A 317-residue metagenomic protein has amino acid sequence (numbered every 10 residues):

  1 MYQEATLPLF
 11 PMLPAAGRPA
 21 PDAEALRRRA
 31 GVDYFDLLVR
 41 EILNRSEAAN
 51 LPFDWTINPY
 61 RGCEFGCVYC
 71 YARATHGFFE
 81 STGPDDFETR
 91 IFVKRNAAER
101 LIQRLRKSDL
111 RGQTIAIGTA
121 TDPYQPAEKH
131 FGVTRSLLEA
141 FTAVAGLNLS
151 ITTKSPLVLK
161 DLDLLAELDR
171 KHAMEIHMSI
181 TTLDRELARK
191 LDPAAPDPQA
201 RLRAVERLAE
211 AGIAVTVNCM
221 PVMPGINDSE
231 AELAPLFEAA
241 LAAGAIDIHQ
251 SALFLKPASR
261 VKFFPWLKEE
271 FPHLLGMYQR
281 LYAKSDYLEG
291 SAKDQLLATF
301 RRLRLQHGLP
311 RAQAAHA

Functional and structural regions predicted by a protein language model:
M1-L38, N44-R45, G225-A317: Auxiliary Fe-S-binding modules of radical SAM enzymes
A25-Y60, V68-H177, T181-R189, P198 (+1 more regions): Conserved Radical SAM active-site core
T119, T153, C219-P221, D286: Short glycine-centered, acidic/aromatic-flanked micro-motifs in structured strand/loop junctions that mark active-site
T142, R170, A209, L241 (+1 more regions): Anion (oxyanion) recognition and catalysis
L183-L187, D192-A194, R207-S229, L253-L255: Conserved strand-turn element in the central/C-terminal portion of the radical SAM core barrel that lines
